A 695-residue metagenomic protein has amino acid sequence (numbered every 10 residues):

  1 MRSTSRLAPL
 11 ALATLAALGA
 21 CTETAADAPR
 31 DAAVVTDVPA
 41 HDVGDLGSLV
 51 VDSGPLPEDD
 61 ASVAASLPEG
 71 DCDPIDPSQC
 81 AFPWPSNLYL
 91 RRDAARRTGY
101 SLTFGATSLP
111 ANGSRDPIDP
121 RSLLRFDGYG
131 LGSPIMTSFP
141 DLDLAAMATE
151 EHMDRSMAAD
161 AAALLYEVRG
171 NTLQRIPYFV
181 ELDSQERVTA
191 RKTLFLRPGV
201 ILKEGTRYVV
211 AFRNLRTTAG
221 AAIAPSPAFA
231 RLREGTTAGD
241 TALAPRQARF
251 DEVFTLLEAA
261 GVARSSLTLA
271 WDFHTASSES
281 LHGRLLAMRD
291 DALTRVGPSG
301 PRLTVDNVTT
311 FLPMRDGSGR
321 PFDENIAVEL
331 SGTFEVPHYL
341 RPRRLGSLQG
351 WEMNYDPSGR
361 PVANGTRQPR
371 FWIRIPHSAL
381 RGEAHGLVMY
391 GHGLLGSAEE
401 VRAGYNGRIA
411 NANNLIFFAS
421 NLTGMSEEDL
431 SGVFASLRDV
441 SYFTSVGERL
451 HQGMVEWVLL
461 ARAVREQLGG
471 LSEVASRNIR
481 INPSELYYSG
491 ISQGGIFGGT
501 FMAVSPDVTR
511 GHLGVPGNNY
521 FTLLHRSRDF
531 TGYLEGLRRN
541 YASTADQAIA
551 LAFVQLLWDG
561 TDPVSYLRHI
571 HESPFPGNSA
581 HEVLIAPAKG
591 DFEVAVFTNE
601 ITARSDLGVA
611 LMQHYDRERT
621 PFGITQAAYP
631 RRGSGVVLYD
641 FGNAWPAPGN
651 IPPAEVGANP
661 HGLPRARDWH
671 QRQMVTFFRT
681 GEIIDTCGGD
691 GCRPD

Functional and structural regions predicted by a protein language model:
M1-A11: Bacterial N-terminal signal peptides that target proteins for export
P9-G19: Bacterial N-terminal signal peptides
L18-S66: Ser/Thr-rich, Pro/Gly/Ala-heavy low-complexity intrinsically disordered linkers and tails of secreted extracellular
V63-G319, E324-L345: Acidic, low-complexity Ser/Thr/Gly/Pro-rich repeat segments typical of extracellular/periplasmic and surface-exposed
D127, L131, I135, D141-L144 (+8 more regions): Gly/Pro-rich cap/lid or specificity-loop segments adjacent to the active site
R344-P369, L380-A475: Cap/lid segment of the alpha/beta-hydrolase catalytic domain
E448-Q452, R510-D695: C-terminal subdomain of alpha/beta-hydrolase-fold enzymes, centered on the catalytic histidine and its supporting
Q467-H525: Primarily recognizes the serine-hydrolase "nucleophile elbow" in alpha/beta-hydrolase and SGNH/GDSL folds
